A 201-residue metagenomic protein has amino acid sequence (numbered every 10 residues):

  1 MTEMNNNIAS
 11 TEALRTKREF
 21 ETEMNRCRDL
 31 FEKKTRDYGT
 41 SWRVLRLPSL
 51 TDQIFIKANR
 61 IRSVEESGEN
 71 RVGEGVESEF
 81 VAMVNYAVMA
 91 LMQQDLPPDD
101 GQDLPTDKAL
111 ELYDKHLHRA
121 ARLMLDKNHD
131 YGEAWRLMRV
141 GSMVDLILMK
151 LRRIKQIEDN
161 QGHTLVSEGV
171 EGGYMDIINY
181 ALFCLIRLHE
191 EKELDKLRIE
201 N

Functional and structural regions predicted by a protein language model:
M1-N201: Intrinsically disordered, low-complexity regulatory regions that flank transcription factor DNA-binding cores
